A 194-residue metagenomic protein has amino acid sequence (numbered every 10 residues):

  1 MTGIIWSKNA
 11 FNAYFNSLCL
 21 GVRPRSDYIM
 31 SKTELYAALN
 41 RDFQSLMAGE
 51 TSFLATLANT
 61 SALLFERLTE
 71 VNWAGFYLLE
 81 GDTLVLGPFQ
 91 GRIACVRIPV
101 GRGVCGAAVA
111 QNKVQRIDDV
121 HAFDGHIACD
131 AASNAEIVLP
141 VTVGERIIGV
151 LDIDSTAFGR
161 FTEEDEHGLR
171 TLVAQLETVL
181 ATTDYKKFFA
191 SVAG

Functional and structural regions predicted by a protein language model:
A10-A13: Short hydrophobic alpha-helical segments enriched in small aliphatic residues
P24-P88, T171, Q175-G194: Intrinsically disordered, low-complexity terminal regulatory regions
W73, V138, V150: Short hydrophobic/aromatic beta-strand element in the GNAT-like acyltransferase core that lines or flanks the acyl-donor
L79-C129: Regulatory sensory and allosteric helical modules in signal-transduction proteins and certain transcription factors
A135-T142: A short, aliphatic-rich beta-strand micro-motif
T142-S155: Sensory-domain boundary capping and coupling elements
